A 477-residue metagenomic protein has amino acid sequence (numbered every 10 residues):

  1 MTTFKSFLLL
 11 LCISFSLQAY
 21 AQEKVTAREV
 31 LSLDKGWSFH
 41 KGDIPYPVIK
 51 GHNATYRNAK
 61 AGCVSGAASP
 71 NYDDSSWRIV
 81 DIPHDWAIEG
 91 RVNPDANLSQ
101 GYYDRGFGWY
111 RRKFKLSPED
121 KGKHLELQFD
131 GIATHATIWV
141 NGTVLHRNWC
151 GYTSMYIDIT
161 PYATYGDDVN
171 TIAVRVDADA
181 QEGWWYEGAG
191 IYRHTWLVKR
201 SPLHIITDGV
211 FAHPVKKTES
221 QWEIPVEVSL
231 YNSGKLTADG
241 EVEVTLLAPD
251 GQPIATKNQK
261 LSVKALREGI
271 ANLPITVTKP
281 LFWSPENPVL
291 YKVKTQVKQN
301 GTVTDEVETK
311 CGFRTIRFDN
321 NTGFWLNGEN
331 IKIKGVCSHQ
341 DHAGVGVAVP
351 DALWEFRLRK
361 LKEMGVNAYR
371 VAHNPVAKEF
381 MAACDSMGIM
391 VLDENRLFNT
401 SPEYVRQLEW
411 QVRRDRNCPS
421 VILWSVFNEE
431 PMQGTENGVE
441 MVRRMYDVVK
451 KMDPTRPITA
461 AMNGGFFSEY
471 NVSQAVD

Functional and structural regions predicted by a protein language model:
M1-K24: Bacterial Sec-dependent N-terminal signal peptides
Q22-Q128, E182, G188-I191, L203: Extended carbohydrate-recognition surfaces in non-catalytic/accessory domains of CAZymes and lectin-like proteins
K24-R28, G209-F211, K294-E363: N-terminal carbohydrate-binding accessory modules
H40-I44, Q100, D104-D208, S233-G234 (+2 more regions): Accessory beta-strand-rich segments of carbohydrate-active enzymes
I44-Y46, D177-G183, F282, K298-T304 (+1 more regions): Short acidic/polar inter-strand loop motif in beta-rich domains
V140, Q221-S262, G269-L273, V293-T295: Beta-strand-rich binding/interaction modules
I157-A163, N272-P288: Signal that preferentially marks extracellular ectodomain short beta-strand elements of beta-sandwich modules
L358-K360, A368-D477: Substrate-binding/catalytic cleft of secreted carbohydrate-active enzymes, primarily glycoside hydrolases
